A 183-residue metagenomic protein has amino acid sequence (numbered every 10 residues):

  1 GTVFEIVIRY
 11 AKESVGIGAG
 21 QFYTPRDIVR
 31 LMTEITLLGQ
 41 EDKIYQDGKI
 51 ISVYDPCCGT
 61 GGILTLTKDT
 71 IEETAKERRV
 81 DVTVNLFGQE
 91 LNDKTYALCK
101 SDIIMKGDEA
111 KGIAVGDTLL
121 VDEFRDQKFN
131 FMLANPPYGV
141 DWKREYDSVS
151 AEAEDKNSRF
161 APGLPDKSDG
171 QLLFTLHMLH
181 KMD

Functional and structural regions predicted by a protein language model:
G1, G18-R26, S168: Conserved phosphate/pyrophosphate-binding and hydrolysis machinery centered on Walker-type P-loop NTPases, extending
G1-K12, G16: Long recognition/docking surfaces used for binding and targeting
S14, V82, R159-A161: A short, mixed-charge helix-start or loop-turn motif at secondary-structure junctions
G18-A19, E109, L120, K156 (+1 more regions): Glycine-rich, flexible loop/turn motifs
F22-A134, G139-S150, L172: Conserved S-adenosyl-L-methionine
M32, I113, G163-D183: Conserved Class I SAM-dependent methyltransferase catalytic core
K143-L164: A mobile, often basic/glycine-rich helix-loop segment that functions as the active-site lid/recognition loop
